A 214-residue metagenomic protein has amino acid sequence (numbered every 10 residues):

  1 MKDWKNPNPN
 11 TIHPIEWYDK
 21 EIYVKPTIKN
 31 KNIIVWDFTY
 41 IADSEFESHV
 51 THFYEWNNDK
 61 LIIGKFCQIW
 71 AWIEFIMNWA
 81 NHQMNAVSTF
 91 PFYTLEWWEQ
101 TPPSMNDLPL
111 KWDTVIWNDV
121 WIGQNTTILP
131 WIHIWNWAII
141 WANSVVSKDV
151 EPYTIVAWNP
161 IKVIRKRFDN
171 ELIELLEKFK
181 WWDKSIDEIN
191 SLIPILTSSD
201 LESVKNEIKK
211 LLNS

Functional and structural regions predicted by a protein language model:
M1-T126, I161-I164, N170-S214: Domain-scale signature associated with acetyltransferase and cell-envelope carbohydrate enzymes
E47-S48, H52-E55, I134, I139-N143: C-terminal/domain-terminus segments
L110, N125-A138, S144-S147: Beta-rich strand-turn-strand
I132, N143-S144, D149-V150, I161 (+1 more regions): Short glycine-rich donor-binding/catalytic loop of glycosyltransferases that coordinates the nucleotide-sugar
